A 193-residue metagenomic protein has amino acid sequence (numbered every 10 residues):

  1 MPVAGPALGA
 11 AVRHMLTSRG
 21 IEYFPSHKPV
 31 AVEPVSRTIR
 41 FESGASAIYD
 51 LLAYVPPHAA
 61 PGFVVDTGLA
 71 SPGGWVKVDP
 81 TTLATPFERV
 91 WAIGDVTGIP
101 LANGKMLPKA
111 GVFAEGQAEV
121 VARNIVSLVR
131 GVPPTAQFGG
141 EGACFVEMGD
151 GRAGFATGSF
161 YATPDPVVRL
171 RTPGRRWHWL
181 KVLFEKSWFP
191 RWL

Functional and structural regions predicted by a protein language model:
M1-H27: Rossmann-like dinucleotide-binding cores of NAD(P)H-dependent redox enzymes
P25-R37: A conserved short coil-to-beta-strand element within the FAD-binding core of flavoproteins
R37-I39, A153: Hydrophobic residues embedded in beta-strands of well-ordered beta-sheets
E42-G44: Glycine-centered tight beta-turn/hairpin loop motif at sheet-sheet or coil-to-beta transitions
S46-G116: FAD-site-proximal beta/loop scaffold in flavoenzymes
A53-A59, G142-A143, G149-R152: Glycine-rich beta-alpha junction loops
I93-G140, F145-V146: A conserved FAD-binding loop/helix module that cradles the flavin
G154-L193: C-terminal auxiliary extensions adjacent to catalytic cores
